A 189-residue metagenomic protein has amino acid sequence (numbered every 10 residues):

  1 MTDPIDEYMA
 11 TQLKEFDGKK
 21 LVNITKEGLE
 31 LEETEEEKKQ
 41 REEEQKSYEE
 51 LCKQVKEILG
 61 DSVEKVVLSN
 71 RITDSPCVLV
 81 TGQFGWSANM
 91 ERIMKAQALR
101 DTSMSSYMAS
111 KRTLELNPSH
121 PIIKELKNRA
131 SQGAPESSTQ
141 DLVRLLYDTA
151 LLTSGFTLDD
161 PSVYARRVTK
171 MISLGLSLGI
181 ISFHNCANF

Functional and structural regions predicted by a protein language model:
M1-F189: Long, intrinsically disordered, charge-dense linkers/tails
